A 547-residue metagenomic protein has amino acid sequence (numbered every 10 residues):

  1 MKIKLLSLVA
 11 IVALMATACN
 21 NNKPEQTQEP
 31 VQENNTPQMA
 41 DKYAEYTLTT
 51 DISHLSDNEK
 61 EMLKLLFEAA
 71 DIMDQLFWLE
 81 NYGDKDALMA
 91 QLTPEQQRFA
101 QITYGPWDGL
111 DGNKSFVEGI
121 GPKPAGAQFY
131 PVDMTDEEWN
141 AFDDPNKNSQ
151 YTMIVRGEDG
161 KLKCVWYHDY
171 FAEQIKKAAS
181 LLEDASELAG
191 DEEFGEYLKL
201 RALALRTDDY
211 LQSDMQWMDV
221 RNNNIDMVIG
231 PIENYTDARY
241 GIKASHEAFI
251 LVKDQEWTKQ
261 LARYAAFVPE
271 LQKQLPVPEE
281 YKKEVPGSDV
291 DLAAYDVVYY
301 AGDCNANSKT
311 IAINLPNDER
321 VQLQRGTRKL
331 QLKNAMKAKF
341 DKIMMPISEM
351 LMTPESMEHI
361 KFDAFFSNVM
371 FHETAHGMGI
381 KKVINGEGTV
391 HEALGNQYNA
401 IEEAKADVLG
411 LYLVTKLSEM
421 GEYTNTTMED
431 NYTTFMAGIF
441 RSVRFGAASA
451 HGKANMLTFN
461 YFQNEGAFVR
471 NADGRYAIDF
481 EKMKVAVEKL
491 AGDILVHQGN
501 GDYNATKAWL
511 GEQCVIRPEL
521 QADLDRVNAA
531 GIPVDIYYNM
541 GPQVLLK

Functional and structural regions predicted by a protein language model:
M15-A18: C-terminal motif of bacterial Sec signal peptides marking the signal peptidase cleavage site
P30-Y197: N-terminal helix-rich structural modules
S56, S367-K381, A406, L411: Active-site recognition of the HExxH zinc-binding catalytic motif
Y167-M357, K361: Contiguous, non-catalytic segments that form substrate-binding/exosite surfaces or channel walls
D191, N399-K416: An active-site-proximal "capping" alpha-helix that borders the catalytic cofactor pocket
I380-A404: Post-HEXXH active-site segment of zinc metalloproteases
L411-A508: Long, well-structured alpha-helical subdomains associated with metal-dependent extracellular/ecto-lumenal hydrolases
A491, L495-K547: Extended, compositionally biased alpha-helical segments that mediate assembly or anchoring
